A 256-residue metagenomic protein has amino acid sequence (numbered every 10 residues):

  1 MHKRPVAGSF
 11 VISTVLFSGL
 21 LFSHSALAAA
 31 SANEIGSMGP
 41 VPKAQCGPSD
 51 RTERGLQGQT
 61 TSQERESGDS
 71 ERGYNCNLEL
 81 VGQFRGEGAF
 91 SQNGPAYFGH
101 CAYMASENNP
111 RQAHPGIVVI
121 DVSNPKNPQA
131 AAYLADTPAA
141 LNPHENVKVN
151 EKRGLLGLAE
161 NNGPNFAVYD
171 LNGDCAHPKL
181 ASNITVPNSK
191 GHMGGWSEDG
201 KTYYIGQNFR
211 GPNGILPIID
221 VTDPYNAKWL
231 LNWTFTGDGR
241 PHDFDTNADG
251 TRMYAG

Functional and structural regions predicted by a protein language model:
M1-I12: Bacterial N-terminal signal peptides that target proteins for export
G8-S9, A26-A29: Intrinsically disordered, low-complexity segments enriched in polar/charged small residues
V11-S23: Bacterial N-terminal signal peptides
A28-G256: Feature marking well-ordered beta-strand scaffolds used for ligand recognition
